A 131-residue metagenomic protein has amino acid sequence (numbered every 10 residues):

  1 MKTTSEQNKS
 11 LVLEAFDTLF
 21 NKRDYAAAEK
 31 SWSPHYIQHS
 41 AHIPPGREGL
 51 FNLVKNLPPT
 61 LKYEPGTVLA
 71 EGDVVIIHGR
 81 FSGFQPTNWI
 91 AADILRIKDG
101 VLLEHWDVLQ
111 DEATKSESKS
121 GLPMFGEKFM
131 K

Functional and structural regions predicted by a protein language model:
M1-K131: C-terminal and inter-domain tail/linker signature
